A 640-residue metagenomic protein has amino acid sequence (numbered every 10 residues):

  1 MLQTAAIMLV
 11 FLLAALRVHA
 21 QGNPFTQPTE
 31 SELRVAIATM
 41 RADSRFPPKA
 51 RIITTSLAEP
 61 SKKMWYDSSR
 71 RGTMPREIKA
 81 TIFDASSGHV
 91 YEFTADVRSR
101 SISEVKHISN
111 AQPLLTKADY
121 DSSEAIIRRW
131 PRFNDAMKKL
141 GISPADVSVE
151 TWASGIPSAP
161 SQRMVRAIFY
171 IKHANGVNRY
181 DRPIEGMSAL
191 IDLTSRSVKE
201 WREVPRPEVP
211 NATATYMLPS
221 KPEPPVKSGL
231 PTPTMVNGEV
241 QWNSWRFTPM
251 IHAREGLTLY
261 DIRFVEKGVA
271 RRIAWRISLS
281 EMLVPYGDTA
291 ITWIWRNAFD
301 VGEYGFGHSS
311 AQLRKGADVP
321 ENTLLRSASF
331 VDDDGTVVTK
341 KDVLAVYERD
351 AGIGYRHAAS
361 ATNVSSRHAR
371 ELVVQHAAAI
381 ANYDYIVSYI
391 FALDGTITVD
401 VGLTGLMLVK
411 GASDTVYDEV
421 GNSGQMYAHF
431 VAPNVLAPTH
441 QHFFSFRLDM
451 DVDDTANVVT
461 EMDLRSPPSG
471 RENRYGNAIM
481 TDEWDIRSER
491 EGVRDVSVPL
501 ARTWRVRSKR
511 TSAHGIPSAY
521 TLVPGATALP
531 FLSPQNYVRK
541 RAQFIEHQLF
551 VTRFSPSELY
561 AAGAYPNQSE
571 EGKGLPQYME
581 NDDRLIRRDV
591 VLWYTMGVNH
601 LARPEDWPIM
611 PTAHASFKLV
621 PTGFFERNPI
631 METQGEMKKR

Functional and structural regions predicted by a protein language model:
A5-R17: Bacterial N-terminal signal peptides
L12, P47-K49, G72, G141 (+3 more regions): A generic structural signal for short, solvent-exposed coil/turn residues that cap or connect secondary-structure
Q21, R98-I102, K106-L115, K138 (+4 more regions): Extended effector regions of multi-domain proteins
F25-Y66, L115-G155: Short, non-transmembrane alpha-helical segments in secretory-pathway proteins
P47-R98, P144-D192, V374: Exposed beta-strand-loop-beta-strand "reactive/processing" segments of non-cytosolic proteins
F83, E92-T94, N134, A145-V149 (+3 more regions): Structured, charged N-terminal subsegments at the starts of enzyme catalytic cores and at intra-chain domain/subunit
